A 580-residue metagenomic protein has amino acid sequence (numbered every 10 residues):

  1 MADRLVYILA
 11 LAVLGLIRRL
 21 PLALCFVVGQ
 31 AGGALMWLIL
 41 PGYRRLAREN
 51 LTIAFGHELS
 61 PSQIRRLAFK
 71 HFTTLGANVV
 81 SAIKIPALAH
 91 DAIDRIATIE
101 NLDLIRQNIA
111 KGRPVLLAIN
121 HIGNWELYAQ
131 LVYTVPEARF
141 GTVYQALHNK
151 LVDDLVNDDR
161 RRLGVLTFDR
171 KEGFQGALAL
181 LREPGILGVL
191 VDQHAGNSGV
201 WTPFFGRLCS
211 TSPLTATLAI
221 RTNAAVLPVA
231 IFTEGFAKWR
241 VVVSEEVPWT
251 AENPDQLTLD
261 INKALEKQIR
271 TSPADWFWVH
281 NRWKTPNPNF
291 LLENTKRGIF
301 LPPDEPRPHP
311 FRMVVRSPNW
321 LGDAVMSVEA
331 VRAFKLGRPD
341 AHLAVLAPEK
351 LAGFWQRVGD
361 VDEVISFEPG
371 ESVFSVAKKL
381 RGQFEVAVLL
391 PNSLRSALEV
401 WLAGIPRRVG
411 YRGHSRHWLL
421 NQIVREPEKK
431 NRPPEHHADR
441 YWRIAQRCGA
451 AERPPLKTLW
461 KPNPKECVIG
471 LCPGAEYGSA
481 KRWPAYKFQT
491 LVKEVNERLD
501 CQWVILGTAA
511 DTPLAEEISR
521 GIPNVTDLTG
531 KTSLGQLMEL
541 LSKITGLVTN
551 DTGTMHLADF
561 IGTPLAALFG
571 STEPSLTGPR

Functional and structural regions predicted by a protein language model:
M1-I119, D153-D158, G164, L292-P306: Membrane-anchoring hydrophobic helices of lipid-metabolizing enzymes
A10, P41-Y43, S62, F72 (+6 more regions): Catalytic machinery of carbohydrate-active enzymes, primarily nucleotide-sugar-dependent glycosyltransferases
P21, L51, A219, P273 (+3 more regions): Residue-level signal for inorganic ion chemistry
I39, Y43, R66-F69, Q107-I109 (+2 more regions): Non-catalytic C-terminal accessory region of glycerolipid acyltransferases and related lyso-lipid remodeling enzymes
T98-E100, L166-K171, V364-E368, L528-T529: Short acidic-hydrophobic, aromatic-tinged amphipathic segments that line or gate anion-handling sites
L104, E172-A177, N253, S372-V376 (+1 more regions): Short acidic active-site motifs
K111-K171, H194-V200, L346, A352: Catalytic core of membrane glycerolipid acyltransferases/transacylases, capturing the structured, soluble-facing
V115, F140, T167, L187 (+4 more regions): Hydrophobic beta-strand scaffold residues
